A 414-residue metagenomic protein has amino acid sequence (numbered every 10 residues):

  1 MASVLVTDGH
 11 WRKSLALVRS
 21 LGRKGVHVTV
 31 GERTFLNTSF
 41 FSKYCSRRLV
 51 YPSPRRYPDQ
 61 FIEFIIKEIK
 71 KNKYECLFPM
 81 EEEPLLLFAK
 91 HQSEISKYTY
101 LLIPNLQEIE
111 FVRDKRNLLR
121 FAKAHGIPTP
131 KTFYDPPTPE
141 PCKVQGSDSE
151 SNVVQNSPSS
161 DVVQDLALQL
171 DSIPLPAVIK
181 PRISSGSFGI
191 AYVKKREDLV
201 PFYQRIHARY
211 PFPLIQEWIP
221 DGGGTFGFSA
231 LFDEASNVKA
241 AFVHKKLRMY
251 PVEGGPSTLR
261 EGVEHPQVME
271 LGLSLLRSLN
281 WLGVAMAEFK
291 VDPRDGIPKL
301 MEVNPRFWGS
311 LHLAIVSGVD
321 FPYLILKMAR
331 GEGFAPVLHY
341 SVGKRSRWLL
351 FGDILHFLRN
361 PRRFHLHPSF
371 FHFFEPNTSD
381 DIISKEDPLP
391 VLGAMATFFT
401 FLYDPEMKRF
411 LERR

Functional and structural regions predicted by a protein language model:
M1-P104, P139, G146, S151-D161 (+1 more regions): ATP-binding N-terminal substructure of ATP-dependent carboxylate-amine bond-forming enzymes
V28-T29, T129, A177, P213: Hydrophobic anchor at the start of a short beta-strand that flanks the dinucleotide cofactor-binding loop
S46, I95-K143, N152-G189: A conserved helix-loop-beta module that forms one wall/lid of the active-site cleft in ATP-utilizing catalytic domains
S147, S157-S160, R196-P251, R260-L273 (+2 more regions): Phosphate-binding site of ATP-dependent enzymes
S187, L247-P251, N304-G318: Glycine-rich phosphate/pyrophosphate-binding beta-alpha loops
R277-H312: Conserved metal-phosphate-binding beta-hairpin within the catalytic cores of diverse ATP-dependent phosphoryl-transfer
K327-R414: Peripheral (often C-terminal) accessory segments that flank ATP-dependent C-N-forming ligase machineries
